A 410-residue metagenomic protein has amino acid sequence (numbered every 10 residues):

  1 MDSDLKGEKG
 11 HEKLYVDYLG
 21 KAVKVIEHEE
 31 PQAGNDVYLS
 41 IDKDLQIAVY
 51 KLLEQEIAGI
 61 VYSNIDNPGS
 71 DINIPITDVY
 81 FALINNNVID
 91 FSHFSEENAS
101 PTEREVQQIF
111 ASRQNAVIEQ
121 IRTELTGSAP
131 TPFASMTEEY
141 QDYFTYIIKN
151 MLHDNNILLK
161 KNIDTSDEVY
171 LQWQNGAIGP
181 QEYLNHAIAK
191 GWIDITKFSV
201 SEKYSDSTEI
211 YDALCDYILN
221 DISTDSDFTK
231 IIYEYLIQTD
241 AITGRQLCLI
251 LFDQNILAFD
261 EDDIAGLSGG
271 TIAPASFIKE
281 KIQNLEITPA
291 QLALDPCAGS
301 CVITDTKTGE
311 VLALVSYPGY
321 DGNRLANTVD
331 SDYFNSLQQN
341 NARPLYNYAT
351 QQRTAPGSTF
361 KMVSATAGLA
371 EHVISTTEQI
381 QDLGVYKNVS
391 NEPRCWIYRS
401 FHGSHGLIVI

Functional and structural regions predicted by a protein language model:
M1-S331, S375-T376: Periplasmic/cell-envelope proteins involved in peptidoglycan metabolism and beta-lactam response
P31-D42, I287-L292, N347-T354, W396-H402 (+1 more regions): Second-shell loop/turn segments in exported
I41, L45, A342, P356 (+1 more regions): Hydrophobic (often cysteine-bearing) scaffold residues that line and stabilize catalytic clefts of nucleotide/cofactor
T77-D78, S336-Q338, E392-Y398: Short alpha-helix boundary/capping motifs
Y320, T350, I380: Short clusters of hydrophobic/aromatic residues that line enzyme substrate/ligand-binding pockets
L325-T328, T354-I408: Short, glycine/proline-biased beta-turn/loop segments that scaffold the active-site neighborhood
D330-T350: Surface-exposed acidic, glycine/proline-enriched linker/cap segments that occur as 15-30-residue helix-coil
